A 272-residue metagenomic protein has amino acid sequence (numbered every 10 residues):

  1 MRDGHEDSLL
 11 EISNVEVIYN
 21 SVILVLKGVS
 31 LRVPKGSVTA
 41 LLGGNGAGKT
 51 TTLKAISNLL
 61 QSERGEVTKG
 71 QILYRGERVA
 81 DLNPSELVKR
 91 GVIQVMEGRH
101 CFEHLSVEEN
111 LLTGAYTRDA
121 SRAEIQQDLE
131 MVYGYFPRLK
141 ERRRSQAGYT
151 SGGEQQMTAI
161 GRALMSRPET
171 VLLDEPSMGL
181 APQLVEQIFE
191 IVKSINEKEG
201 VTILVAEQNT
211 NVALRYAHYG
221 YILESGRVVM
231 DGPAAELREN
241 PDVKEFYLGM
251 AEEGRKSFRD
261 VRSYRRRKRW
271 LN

Functional and structural regions predicted by a protein language model:
R2-L9, V17-G28, L60-G65, L82-P84 (+1 more regions): A short, flexible loop at the N-terminus of ABC-type nucleotide-binding domains that lies
N20-S21, L60-E63, V107-E124, Y135-P137 (+1 more regions): ABC-type ATPase nucleotide-binding domains, specifically the catalytic core motifs of the NBD
L42-G44: The feature captures the beta-strand-to-loop junction immediately N-terminal to the Walker
L59-L60, Q71-K89, T117, S121: ABC ATPase NBD Q-loop/coupling interface
L105, T150, A163-L164: ABC ATPase signature
M165-E169: A short, proline-enriched helix->beta-strand linker immediately N-terminal to the Walker B motif in ABC-type P-loop
E186-G200: Helical segment within the ABC ATPase nucleotide-binding domain
G249-N272: ABC ATPase nucleotide-binding domains
